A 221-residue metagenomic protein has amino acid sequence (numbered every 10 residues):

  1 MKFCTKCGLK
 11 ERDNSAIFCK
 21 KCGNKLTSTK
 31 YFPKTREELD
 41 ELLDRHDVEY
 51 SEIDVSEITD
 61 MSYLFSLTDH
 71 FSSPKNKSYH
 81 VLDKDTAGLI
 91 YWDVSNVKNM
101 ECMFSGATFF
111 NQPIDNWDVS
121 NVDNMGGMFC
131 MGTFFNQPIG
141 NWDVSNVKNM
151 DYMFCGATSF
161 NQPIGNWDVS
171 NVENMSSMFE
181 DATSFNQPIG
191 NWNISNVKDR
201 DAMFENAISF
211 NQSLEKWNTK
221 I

Functional and structural regions predicted by a protein language model:
K2, I17: Cys/His-enriched microdomains
T5-K6, K20-K21: Short, cysteine/histidine-rich loop/knuckle motifs that typically chelate Zn2+
E11-R12, L26: Cys/His-rich microdomains that often coordinate metals
R12-N14, K21: N-terminal targeting leader peptides, primarily classical Sec-type signal peptides for secretion
K21-T29: Short microdomains enriched in Cys/His and/or Lys/Arg
S28-I221: Negatively charged
